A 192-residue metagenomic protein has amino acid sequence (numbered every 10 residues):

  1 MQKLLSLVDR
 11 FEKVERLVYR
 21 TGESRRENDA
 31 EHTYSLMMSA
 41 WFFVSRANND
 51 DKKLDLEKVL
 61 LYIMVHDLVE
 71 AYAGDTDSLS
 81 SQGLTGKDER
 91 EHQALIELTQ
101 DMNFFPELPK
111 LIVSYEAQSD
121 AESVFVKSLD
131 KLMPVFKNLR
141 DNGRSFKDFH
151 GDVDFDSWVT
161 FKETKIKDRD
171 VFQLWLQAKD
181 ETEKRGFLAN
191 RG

Functional and structural regions predicted by a protein language model:
M1-G192: Active-site helical microenvironments for divalent-metal-assisted chemistry
